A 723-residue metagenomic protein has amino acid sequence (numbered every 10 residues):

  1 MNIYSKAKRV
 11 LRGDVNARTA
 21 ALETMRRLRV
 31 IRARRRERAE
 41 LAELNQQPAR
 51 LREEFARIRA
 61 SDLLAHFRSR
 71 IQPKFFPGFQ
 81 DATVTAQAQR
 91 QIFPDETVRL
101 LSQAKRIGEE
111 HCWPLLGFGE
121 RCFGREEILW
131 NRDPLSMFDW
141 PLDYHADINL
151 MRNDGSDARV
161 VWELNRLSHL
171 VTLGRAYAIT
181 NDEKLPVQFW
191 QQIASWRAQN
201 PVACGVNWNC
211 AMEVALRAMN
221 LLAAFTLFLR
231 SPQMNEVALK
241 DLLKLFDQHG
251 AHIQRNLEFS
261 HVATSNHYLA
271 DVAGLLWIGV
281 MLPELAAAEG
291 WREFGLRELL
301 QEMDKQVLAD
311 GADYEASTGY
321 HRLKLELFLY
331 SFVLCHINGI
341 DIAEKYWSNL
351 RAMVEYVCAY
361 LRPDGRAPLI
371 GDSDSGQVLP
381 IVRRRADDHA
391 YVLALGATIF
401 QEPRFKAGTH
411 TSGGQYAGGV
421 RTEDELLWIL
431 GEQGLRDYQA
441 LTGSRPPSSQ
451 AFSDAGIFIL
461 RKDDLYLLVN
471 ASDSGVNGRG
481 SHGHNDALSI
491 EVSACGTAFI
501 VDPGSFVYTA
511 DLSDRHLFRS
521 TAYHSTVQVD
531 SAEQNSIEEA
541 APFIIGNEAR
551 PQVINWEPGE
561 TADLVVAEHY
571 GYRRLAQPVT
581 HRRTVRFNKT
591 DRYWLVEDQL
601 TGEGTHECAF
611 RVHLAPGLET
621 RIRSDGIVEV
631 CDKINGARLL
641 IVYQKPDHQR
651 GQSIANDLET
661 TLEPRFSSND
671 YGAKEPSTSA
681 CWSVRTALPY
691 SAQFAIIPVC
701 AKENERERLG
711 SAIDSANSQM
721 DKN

Functional and structural regions predicted by a protein language model:
M1-D62: Membrane-proximal basic amphipathic "stem/tether" segments
E40, N45-P48, R52-F55, A60 (+6 more regions): Acidic/polar, glycine-enriched structural segments that form the non-catalytic walls/loops of the carbohydrate-binding
E54, I58, D62, H66-R70 (+5 more regions): Beta-strand-rich N-terminal accessory domains
P134, P446-S448, G456, L595-V596 (+1 more regions): Beta-sandwich/jelly-roll carbohydrate-recognition scaffolds of carbohydrate-active enzymes
M137-L361, R366, D374: Aromatic-lined, polymer-binding surfaces characteristic of secreted/periplasmic polysaccharide-degrading enzymes
N165, D271, M353, D454-G456 (+4 more regions): Residues that flank catalytic or metal-binding motifs in active/ligand-binding sites
A215, S373-D374, P380-R385, E402-R421 (+2 more regions): CBM-like, beta-strand-rich accessory domains located in the C-terminal region of large, secreted polysaccharide-active
A312, A316-I500, N555-P558: Carbohydrate-active enzyme catalytic cores, enriched for enzymes that act on polyanionic acidic polysaccharides
